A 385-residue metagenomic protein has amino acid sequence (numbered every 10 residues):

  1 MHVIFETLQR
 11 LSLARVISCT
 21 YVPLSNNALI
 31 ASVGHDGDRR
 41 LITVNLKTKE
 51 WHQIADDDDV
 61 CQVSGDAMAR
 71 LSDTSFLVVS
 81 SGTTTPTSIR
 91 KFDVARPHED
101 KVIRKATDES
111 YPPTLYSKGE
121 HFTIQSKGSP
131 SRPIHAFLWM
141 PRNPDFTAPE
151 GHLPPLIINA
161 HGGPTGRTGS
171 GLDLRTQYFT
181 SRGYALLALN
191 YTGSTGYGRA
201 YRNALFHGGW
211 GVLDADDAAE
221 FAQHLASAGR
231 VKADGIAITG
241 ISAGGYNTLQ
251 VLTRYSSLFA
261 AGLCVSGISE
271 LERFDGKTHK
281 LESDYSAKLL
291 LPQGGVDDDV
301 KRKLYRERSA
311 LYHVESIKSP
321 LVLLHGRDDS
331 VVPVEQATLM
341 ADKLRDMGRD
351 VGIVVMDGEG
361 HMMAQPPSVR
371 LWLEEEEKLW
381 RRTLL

Functional and structural regions predicted by a protein language model:
F5-S12, V16-T20, S32, D38-R40 (+4 more regions): Non-catalytic accessory segments flanking enzyme active sites
T20, I30-A31, L77-V78, T123 (+9 more regions): Structured core elements
P23, H35, T43, T83 (+3 more regions): Alpha-helix termination/capping residues and helix-transition junctions
S25-N27, D73-T74: Conserved loop/turn motif of beta-propeller repeat scaffolds
S81, V94, G162, I241 (+1 more regions): Flexible loop residues that form catalytic and substrate-binding hotspots at small-molecule/glycan-binding clefts
A106-D234, I241-S242, G276: Cap/lid segment of the alpha/beta-hydrolase catalytic domain
L189-L385: Active-site-proximal cap/loop segments of hydrolase catalytic domains
